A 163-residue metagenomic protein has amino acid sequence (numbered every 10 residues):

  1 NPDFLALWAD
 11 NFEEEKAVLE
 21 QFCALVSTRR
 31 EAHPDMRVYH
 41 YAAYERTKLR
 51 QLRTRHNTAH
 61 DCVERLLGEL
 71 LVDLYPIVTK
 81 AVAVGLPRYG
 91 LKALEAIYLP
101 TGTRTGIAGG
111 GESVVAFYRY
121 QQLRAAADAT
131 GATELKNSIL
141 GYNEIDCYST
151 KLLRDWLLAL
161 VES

Functional and structural regions predicted by a protein language model:
F4-Y118: Conserved DEDDh/DEDDy metal-dependent 3′-5′ exonuclease domain
A96-E162: Acidic, Mg2+-coordinating catalytic module of metal-dependent nucleases/exonucleases that use a two-metal-ion mechanism
